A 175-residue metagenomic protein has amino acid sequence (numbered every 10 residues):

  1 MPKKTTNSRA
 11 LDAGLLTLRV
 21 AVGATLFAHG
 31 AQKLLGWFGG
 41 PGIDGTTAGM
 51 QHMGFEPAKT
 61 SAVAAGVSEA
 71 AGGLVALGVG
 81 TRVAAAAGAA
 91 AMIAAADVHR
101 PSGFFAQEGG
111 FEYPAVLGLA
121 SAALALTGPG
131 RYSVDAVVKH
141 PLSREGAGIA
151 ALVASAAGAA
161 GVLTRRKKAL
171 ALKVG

Functional and structural regions predicted by a protein language model:
M1-K33, T81-G175: Extended, low-polarity transmembrane helix blocks
T25, A31-A65: Solvent-exposed, well-ordered loop and adjacent helix/strand elements within mature globular domains that form
G30, G72-G73, G78: Glycine- and acidic-residue-biased ligand/ion/polar-headgroup-sensing regions
G36, G78-V79: Juxtamembrane transmembrane-helix termini
A48, A65, G78, G88-A91: Internal, well-ordered alpha-helical scaffold/interface segments that support domain packing or protein-protein contacts
T60-G72, V83-A86: Hydrophobic alpha-helical transmembrane segments
